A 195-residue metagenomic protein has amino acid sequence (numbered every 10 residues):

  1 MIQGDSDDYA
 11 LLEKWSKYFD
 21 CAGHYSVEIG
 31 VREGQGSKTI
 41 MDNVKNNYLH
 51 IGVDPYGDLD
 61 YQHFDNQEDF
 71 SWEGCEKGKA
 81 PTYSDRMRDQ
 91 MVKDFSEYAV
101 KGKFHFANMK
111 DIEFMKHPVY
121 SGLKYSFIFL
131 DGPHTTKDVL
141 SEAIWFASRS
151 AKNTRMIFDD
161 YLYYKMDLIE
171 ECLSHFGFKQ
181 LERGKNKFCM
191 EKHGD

Functional and structural regions predicted by a protein language model:
M1-F129, P133-D195: A short alpha-helical cap/connector motif
